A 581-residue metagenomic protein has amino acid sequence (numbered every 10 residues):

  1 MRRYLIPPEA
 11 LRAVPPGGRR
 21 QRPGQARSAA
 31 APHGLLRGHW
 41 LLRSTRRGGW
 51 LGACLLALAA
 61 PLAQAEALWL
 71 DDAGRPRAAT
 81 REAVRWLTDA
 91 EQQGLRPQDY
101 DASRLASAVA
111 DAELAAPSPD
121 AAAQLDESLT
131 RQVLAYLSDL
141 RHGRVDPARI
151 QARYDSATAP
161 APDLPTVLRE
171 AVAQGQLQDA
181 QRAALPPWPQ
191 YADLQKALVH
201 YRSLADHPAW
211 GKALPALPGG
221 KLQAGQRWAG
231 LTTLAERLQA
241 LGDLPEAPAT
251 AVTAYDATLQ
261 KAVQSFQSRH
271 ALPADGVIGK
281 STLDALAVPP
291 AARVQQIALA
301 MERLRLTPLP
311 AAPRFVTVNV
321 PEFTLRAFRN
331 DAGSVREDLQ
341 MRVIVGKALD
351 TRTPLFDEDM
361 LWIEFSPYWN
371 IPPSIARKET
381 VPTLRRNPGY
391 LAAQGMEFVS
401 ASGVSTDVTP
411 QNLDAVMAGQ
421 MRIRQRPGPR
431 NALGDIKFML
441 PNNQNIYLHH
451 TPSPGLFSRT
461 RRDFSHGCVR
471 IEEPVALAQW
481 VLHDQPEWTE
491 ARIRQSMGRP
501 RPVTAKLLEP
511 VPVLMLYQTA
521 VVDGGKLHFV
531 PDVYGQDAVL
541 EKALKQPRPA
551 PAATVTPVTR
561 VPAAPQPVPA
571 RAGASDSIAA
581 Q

Functional and structural regions predicted by a protein language model:
M1-S44: N-terminal secretory signal peptides that target proteins for export/translocation
R2, Y154-P162, R169-Q581: Well-ordered beta-sheet/strand-loop patches within structured domains
R27, R43, E127, A574-D576: Intrinsically disordered, low-complexity segments enriched in Ser/Pro/Gly/Ala and basic residues
R46-L55: Sec-dependent N-terminal signal peptides
A59-L62: N-terminal signal peptide c-region/cleavage motif recognized by signal peptidases
A65-P160: Cationic-aromatic interfacial patches
